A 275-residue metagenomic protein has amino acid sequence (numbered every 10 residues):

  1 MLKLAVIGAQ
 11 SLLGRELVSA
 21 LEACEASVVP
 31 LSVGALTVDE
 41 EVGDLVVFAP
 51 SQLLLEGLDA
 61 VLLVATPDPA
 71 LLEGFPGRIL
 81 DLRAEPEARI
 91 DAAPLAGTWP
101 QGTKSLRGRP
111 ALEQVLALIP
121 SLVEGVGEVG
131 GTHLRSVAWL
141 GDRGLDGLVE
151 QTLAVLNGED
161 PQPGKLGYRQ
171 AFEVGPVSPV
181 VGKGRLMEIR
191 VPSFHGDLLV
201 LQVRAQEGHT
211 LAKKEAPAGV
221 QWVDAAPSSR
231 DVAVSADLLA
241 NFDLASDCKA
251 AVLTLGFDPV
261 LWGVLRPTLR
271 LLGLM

Functional and structural regions predicted by a protein language model:
M1-Q162, K183, R230-C248, L261 (+2 more regions): N-terminal Rossmann-like NAD(P) cofactor-binding subdomain of oxidoreductases, focused on the glycine-rich
V18, P120, G175-P179, K214-E215: Generic solvent-exposed, charged/amphipathic alpha-helical segments that serve as macromolecular interface scaffolds
S105-L106, R169-E173, L253-L255: Helix-loop-beta segment of a Rossmann-like dinucleotide-binding subdomain
K165-F194, L198: Oxyanion-binding "anion nests"
R185-M275: C-terminal active-site/capping subdomain that shapes the small-molecule cofactor and substrate pocket of enzyme
